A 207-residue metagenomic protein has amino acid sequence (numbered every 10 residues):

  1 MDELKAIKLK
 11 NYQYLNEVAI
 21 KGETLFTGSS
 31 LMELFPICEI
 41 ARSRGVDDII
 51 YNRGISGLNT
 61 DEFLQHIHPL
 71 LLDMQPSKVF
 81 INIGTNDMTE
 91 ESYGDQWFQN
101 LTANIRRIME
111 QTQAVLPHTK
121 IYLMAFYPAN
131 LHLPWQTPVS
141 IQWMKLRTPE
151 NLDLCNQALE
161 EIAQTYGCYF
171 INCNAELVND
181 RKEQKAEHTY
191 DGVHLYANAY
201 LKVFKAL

Functional and structural regions predicted by a protein language model:
D2-A103, R107: Conserved SGNH/GDSL esterase-like catalytic core that processes O-acyl groups on lipids and polysaccharides
G45-I49, W135-K145, E183-Y190: Short glycine/proline- and charge-enriched loop/turn segments that cap or connect secondary-structure elements
F63, E187-L207: Histidine-centered active-site loop/cap adjacent to the catalytic His in serine esterases/O-acetyl transfer systems
N82, M124-A125: Alpha/beta-hydrolase-fold catalytic nucleophile elbow
M88-E91, N130-W135, V178-Q184: Short acidic/His/Gly/Ser-rich catalytic and metal-binding motifs that mark active-site loops of diverse hydrolases
I105-E110, N156: Generic structural signal for well-ordered alpha-helices, preferentially at hydrophobic/aromatic core positions
L116-K120: A short helix->loop->beta-strand "cap" motif at the edges of active sites that frequently abuts
L131-N172, N198: Substrate-gating cap/lid alpha-helix
